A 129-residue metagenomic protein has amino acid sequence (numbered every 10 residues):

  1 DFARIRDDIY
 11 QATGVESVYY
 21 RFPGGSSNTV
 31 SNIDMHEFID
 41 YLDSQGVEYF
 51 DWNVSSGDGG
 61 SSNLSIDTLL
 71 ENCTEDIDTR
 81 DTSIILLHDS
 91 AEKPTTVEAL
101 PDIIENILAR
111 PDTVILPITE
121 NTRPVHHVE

Functional and structural regions predicted by a protein language model:
D1-L86, S90-L108, V114, E120-V128: Catalytic domains of cell-wall/extracellular-matrix polysaccharide-remodeling enzymes, centered on de-N-acetylation
